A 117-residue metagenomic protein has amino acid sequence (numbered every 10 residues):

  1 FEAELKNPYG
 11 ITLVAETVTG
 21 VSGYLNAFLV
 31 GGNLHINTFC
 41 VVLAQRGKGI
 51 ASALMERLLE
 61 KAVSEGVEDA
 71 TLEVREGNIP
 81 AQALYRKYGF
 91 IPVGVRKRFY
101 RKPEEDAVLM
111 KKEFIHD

Functional and structural regions predicted by a protein language model:
F1-A3, R96-F99: Short, solvent-exposed loop/turn elements at beta->coil junctions and helix N-caps that rim active or binding pockets
F1-A44, M55-R57, K61, E65 (+1 more regions): Acetyl-CoA-dependent GNAT
T12-L13, E68, R75-I79, R98-D117: C-terminal "cap" of GNAT-fold acetyltransferases
T19, G49, K102-D106: A generic structural micro-feature
Y24, V93-V95: Residue-level detector of high-confidence beta-strand sites
V42-E56, V63-E65, D69, R75-A83 (+2 more regions): Conserved glycine-rich acetyl-CoA-binding loop
